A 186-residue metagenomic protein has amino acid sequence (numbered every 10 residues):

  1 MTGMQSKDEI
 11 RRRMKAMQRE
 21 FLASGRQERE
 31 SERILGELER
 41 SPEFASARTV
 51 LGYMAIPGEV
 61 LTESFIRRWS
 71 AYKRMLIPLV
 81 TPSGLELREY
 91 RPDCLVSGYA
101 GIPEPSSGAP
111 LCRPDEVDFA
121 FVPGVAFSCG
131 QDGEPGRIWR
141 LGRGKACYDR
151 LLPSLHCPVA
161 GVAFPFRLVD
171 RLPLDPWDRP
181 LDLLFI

Functional and structural regions predicted by a protein language model:
T2-D115: N-terminal active-site beta-alpha-beta segment that forms phosphate/nucleotide-binding and substrate-recognition loops
L85-I186: Conserved phosphate- and dinucleotide-binding cores of soluble alpha/beta proteins, encompassing both enzyme active
